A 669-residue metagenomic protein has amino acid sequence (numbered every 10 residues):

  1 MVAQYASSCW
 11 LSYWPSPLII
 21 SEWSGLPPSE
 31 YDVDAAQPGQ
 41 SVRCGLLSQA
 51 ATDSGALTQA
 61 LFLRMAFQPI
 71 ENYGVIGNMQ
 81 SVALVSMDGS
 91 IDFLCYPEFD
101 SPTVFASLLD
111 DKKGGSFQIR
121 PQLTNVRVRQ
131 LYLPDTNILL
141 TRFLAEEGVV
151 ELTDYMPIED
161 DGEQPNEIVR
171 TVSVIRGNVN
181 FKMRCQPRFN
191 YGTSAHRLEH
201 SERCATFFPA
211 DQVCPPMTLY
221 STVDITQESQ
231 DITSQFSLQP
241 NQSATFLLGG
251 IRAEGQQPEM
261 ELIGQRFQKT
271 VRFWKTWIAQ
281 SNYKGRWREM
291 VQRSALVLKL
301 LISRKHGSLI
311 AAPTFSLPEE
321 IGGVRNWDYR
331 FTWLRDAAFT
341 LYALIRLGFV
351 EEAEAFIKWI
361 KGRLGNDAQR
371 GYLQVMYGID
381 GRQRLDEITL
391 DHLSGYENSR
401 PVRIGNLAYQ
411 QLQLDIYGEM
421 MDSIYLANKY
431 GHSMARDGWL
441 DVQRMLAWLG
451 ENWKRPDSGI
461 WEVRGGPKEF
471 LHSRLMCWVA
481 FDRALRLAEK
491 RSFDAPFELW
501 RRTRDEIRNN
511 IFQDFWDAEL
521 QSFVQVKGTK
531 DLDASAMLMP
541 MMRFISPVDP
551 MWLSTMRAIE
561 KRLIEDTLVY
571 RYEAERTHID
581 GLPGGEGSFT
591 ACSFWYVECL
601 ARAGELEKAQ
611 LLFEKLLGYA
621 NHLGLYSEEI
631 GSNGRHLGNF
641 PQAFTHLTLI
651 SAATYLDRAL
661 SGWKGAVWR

Functional and structural regions predicted by a protein language model:
Y5-P17, S21-S24, S29: Low-acidity, Ser/Thr- and Arg-rich intrinsically disordered low-complexity segments
I20-S21, V42-R43, T52-R669: Acidic, mature catalytic/reactive cores of soluble proteins
S24-L26, A36-R43, A50: Compositionally biased, low-complexity flexible segments
P27-E30, Q49, Q59: Compositionally biased, intrinsically disordered low-complexity segments enriched in Pro/Arg/Gln/His
